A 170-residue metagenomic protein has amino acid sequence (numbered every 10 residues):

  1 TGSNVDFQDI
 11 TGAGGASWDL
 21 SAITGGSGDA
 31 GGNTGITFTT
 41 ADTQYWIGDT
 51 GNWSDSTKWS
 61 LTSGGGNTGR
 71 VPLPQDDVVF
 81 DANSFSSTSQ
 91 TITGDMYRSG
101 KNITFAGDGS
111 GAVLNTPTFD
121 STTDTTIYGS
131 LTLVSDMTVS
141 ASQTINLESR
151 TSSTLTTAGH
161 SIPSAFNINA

Functional and structural regions predicted by a protein language model:
T1-A170: Extracellular beta-sheet-rich ligand-binding/adhesion modules
